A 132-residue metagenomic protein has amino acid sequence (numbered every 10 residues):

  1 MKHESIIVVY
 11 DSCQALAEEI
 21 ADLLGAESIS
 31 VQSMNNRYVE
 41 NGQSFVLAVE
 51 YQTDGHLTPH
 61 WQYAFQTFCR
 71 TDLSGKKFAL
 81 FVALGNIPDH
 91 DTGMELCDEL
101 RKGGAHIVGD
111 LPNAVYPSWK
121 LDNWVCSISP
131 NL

Functional and structural regions predicted by a protein language model:
K2-I29, M34, V39-L132: FMN-binding flavodoxin-like domain, especially the glycine-rich phosphate-binding loop
